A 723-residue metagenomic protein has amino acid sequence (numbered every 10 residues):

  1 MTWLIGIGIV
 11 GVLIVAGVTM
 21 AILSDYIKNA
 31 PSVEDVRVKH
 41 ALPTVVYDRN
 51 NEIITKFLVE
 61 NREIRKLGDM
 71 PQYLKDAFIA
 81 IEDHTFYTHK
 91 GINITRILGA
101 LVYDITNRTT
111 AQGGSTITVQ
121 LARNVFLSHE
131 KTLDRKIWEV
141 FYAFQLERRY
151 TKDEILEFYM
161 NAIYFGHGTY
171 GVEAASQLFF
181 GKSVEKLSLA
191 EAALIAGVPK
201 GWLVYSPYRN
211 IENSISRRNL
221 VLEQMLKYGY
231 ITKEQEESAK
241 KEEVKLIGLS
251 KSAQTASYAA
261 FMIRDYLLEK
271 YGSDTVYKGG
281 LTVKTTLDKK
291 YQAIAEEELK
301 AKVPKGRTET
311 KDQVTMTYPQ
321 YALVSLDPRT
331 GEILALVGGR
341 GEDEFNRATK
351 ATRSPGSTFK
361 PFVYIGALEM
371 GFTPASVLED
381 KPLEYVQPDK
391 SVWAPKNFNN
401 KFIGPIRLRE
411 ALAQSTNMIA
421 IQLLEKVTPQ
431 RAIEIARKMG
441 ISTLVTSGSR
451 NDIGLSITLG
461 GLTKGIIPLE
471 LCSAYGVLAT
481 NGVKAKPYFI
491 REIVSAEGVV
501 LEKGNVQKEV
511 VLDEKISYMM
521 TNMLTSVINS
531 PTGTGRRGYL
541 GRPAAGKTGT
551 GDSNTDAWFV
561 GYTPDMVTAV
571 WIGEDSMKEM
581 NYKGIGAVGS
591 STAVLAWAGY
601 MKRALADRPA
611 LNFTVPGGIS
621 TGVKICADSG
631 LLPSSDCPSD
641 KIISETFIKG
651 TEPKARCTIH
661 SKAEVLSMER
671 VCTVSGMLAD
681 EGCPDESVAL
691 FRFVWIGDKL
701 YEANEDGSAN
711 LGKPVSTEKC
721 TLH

Functional and structural regions predicted by a protein language model:
M1-Y47, T85, I105: N-terminal type II signal-anchor transmembrane helix that functions as the membrane-insertion/stop-transfer segment
I53-E63, A174, L203-P207, E236-E237 (+10 more regions): Short pre-catalytic segments that frame enzyme active sites
K66-I117, E173, V386-D389: Flexible, acidic/glycine-enriched loop-and-adjacent beta/alpha segments that face the extracytoplasmic/periplasmic side
M70, E82-N93, T106-A111, L146-D153 (+14 more regions): Bacterial peptidoglycan biogenesis and beta-lactam-recognition machinery
T106-K131, K182-E185, L249-T255, A259 (+3 more regions): Conserved catalytic neighborhood of penicillin-recognizing serine enzymes
T109-E297, R437-R450, S456-G461, G476: Non-catalytic, structured segments within soluble enzyme domains
T285-T315, L323-D327, L336, G341-A351 (+2 more regions): A penicillin-recognizing enzyme superfamily signal
G622-H723: Low-complexity, Gly/Ser/Thr/Pro-rich intrinsically disordered linker/tail segments
